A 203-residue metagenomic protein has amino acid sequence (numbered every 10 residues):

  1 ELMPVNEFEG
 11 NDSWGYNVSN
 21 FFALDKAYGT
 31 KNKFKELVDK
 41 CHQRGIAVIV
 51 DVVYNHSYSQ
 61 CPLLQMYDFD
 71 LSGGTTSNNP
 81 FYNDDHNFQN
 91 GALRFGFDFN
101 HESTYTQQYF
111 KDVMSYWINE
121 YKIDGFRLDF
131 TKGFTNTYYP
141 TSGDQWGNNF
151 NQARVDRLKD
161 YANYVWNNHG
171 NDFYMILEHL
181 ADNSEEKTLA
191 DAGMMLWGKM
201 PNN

Functional and structural regions predicted by a protein language model:
E1-K122, F130-F150, Y161-N167, Y174: Substrate-binding/active-site clefts of carbohydrate-active enzymes
F126: Active-site capping/gating regions of soluble enzymes
D144-G147, N151-N203: Conserved alpha/beta catalytic core and glycan-binding cleft of carbohydrate-active enzymes
